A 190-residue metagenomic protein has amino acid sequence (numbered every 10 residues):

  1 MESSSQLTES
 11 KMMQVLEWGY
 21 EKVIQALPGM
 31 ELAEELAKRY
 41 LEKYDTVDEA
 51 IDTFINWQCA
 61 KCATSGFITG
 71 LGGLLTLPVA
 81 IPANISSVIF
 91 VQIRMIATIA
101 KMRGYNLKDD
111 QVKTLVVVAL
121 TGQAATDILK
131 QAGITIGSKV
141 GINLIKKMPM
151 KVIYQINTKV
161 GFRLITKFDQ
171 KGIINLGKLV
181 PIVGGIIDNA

Functional and structural regions predicted by a protein language model:
M1-L71, F90-A190: Terminal, membrane-proximal amphipathic helices and intrinsically disordered targeting/regulatory segments
L74-I81, S86, A190: Short hydrophobic alpha-helical membrane-entry/anchor segments
